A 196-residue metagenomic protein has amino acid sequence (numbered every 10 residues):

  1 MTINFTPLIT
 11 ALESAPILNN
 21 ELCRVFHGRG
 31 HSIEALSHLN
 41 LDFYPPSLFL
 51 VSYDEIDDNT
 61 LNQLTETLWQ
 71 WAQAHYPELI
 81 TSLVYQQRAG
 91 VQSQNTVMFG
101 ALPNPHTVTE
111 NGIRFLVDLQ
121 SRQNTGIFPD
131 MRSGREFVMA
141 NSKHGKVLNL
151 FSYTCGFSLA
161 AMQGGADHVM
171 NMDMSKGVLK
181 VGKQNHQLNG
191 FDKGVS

Functional and structural regions predicted by a protein language model:
M1-S47, Y53-D54: Non-catalytic accessory regions of SAM-dependent methyltransferases
R29, E34-A35, N40-D42, L64-P129 (+1 more regions): Non-catalytic substrate-recognition/targeting regions of SAM-dependent transferases
I56-D57, Q70: Glycine/alanine-rich phosphate-binding loops at beta-alpha junctions
P129-G145: Conserved alpha-helix/loop element of class I SAM-dependent methyltransferases that forms part of the SAM/SAH-binding
H144-Y153: Conserved class I S-adenosyl-L-methionine
T154-D167: Conserved SAM-binding loop of SAM-dependent methyltransferases across substrates and taxa, primarily the Class I
H168-D173: Conserved SAM-binding motif I beta-strand of class I
S175-S196: S-adenosyl-L-methionine
